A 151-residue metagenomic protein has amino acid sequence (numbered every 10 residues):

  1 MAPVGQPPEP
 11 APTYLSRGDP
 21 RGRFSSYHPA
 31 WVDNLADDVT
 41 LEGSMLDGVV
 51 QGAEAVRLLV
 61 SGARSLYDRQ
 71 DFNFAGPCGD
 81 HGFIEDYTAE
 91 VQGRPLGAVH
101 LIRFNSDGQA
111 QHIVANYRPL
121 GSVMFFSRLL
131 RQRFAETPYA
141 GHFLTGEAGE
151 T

Functional and structural regions predicted by a protein language model:
M1-D33, G141-T151: Short, low-complexity N-terminal intrinsically disordered segments enriched in polar/charged residues
M1-Q6, R64-D71, A75-T151: A beta-strand edge to alpha-helix "cap/lid" segment located at domain peripheries
P10, A30, A55, S122-F125 (+1 more regions): Exposed alpha-helical structural elements
G18, G43-L46, A89: A general structural-boundary detector
G22, L46-D47, L101: Short N-terminal micro-motifs specific to bacterial/archaeal maturation and metal-cluster initiation sites
H28-H81: A solvent-exposed, acidic/Ser-Thr-rich amphipathic alpha-helical stretch
